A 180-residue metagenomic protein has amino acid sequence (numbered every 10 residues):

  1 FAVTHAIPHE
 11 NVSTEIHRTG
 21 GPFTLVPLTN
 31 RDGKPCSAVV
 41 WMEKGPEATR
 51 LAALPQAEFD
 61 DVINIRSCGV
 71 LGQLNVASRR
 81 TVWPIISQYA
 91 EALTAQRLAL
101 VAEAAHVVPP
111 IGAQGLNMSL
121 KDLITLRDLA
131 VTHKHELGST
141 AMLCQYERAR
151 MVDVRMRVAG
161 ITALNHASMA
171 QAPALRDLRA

Functional and structural regions predicted by a protein language model:
F1-T81, I85, A90: Conserved FAD-binding catalytic core of PHBH/FMO-like flavoproteins
P22, S87-A90, A105-N117, V152 (+1 more regions): Glycine-rich phosphate/pyrophosphate-binding beta-alpha loops
F23, A99, I124: Active-site phosphate/pyrophosphate-handling residues
W83-L100, R155-M156, H166, A170-R176: FAD-binding beta-loop-beta segment adjacent to the flavin cofactor pocket
A102-E103, K121: Active-site flanking residues adjacent to catalytic metal/cofactor-binding acidic residues
G112-A130: A short alpha/beta connector and helix-capping loop motif
D128-A180: C-terminal helical "tail/cap" subdomain of flavin- and related membrane-associated enzymes
